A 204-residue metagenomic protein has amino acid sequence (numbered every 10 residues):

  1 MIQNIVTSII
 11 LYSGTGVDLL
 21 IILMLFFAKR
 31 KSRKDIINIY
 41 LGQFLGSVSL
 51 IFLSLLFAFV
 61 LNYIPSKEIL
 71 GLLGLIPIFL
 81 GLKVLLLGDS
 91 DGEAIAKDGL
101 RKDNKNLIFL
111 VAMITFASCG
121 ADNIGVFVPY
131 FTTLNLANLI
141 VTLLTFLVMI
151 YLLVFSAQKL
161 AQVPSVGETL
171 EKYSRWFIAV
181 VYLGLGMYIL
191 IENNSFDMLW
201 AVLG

Functional and structural regions predicted by a protein language model:
M1-V17, A94-S118, I140-L144, V148 (+1 more regions): Small-residue-enriched transmembrane helix starts and helix-helix packing motifs in multi-pass inner-membrane proteins
I2-N62, V128-L144: Juxtamembrane transmembrane-helix termini in multi-pass membrane transport proteins
L23, M149-P164: Transmembrane alpha-helical segments of integral membrane proteins
R33-D98, S156, L170, M187: Membrane helix-loop-helix hairpins that form the core translocation module of multi-pass transporters
I51, F116-V126, I178, Y182: Core segments of transmembrane alpha-helices that mediate helix-helix packing or line hydrophobic substrate/ligand
Q158-V180: Interfacial loop-to-transmembrane junctions
R175-N193: Final/C-terminal transmembrane alpha-helix of multipass membrane proteins
Y188-G204: Juxtamembrane boundary at the C-terminal end of a transmembrane helix
